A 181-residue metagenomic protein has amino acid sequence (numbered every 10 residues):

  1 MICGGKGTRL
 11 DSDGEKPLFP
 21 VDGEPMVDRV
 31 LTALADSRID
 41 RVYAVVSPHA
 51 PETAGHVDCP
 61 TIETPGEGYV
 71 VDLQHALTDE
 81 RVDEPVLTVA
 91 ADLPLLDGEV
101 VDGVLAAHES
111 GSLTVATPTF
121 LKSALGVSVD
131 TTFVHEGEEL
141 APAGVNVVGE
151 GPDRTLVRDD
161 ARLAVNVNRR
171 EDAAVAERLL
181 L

Functional and structural regions predicted by a protein language model:
M1-G14: N-terminal nucleotide-binding beta1-loop-alpha1 segment
R9, A50-T53, L95-L96: Short, active-site-adjacent cap segments at secondary-structure transitions
D13-E15, T32, G55-V57, E99-D102: Short amphipathic alpha-helical segments
K16-V30: Short catalytic helix/loop segments, enriched in acidic residues and glycine and frequently bearing histidine
M26-T88, H135: Conserved N-terminal catalytic core of the sugar/cofactor nucleotidyltransferase
H56, L96-L181: Conserved core of the sugar-phosphate nucleotidyltransferase
A90-P94: The conserved acidic donor/metal-binding loop of glycosyltransferases
